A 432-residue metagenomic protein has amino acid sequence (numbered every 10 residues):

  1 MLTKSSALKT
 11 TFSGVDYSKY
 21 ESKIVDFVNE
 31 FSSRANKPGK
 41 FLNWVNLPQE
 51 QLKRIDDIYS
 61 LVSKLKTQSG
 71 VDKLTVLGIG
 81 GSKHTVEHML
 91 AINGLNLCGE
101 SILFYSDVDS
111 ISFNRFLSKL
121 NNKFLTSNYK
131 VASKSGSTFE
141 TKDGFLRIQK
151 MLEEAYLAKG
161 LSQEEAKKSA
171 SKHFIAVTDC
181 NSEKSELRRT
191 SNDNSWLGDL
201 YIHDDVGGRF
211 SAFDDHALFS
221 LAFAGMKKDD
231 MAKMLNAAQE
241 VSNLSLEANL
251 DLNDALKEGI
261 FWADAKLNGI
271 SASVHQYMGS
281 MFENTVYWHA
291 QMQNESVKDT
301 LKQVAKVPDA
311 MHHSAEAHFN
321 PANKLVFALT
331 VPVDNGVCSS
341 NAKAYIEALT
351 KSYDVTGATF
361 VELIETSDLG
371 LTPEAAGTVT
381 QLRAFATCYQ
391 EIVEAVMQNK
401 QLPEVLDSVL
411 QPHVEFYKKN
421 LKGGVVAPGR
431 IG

Functional and structural regions predicted by a protein language model:
M1-G432: Phosphate-moiety recognition in structured ligand-binding domains
